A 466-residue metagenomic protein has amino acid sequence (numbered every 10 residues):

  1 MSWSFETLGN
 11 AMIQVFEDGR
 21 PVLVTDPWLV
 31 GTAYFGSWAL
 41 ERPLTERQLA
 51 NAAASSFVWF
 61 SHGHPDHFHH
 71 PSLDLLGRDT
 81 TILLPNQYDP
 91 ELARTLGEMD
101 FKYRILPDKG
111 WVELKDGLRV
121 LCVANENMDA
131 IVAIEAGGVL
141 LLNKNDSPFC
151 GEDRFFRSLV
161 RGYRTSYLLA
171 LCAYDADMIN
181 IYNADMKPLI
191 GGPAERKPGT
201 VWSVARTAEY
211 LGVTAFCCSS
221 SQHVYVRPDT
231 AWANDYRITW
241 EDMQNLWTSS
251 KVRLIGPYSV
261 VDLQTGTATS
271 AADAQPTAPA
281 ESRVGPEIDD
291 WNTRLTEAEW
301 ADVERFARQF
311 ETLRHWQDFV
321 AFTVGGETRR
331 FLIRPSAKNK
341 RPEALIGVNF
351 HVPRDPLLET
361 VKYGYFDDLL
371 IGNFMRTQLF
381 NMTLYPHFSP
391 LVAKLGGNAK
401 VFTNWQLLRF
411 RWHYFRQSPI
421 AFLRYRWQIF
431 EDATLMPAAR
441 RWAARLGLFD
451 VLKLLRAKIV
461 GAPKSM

Functional and structural regions predicted by a protein language model:
S2-Q48, M128-D146: Conserved beta-strand hairpin/beta-sheet module of binuclear metal-dependent hydrolase folds, prominently
R20-G63, H70-L75, F149-Y163, R341 (+1 more regions): Pre-active-site segment of Zn-dependent metallo-hydrolases
V24-D26, A54-F68, L83-N86, L142-S147 (+5 more regions): Active-site neighborhood of phospho(di)ester-bond hydrolases with catalytic His/Asp-centered motifs
L44-G110: Active-site HxH/HxHxD metal-binding segment of metal-dependent hydrolases
L84-V139, N245, I255: Metallo-beta-lactamase
L121, M128-P198, P279-W291, L295-E299: Mobile, glycine- and charge-enriched loop segments and immediately flanking short secondary-structure elements within
R154-S250: Cap/insert and terminal regions of metallo-dependent hydrolase folds
V261-M466: Feature captures hydrophobic
